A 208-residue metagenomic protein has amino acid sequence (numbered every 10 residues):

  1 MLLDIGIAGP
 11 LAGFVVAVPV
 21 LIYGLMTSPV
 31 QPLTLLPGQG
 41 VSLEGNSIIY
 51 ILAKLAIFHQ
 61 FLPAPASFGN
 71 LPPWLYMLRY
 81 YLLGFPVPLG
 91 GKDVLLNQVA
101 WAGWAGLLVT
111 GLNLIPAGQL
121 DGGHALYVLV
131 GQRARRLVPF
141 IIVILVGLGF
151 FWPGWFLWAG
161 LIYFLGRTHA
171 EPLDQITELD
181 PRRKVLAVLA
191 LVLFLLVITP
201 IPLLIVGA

Functional and structural regions predicted by a protein language model:
M1-A208: Hydrophobic transmembrane alpha-helices and their immediate loop junctions in multi-pass integral membrane proteins
